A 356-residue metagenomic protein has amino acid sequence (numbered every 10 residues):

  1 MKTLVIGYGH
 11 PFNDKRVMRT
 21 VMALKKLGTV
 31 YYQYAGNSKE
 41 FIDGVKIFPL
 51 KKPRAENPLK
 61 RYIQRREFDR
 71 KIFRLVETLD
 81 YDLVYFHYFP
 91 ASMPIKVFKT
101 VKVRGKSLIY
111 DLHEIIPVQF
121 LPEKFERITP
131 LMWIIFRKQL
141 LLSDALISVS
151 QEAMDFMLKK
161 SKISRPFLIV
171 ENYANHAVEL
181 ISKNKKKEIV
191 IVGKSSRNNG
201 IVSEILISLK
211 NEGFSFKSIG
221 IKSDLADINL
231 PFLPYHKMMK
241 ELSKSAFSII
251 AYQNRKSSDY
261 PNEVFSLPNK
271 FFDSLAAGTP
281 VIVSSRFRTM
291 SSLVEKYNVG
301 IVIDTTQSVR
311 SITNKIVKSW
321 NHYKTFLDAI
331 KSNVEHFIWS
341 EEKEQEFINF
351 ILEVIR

Functional and structural regions predicted by a protein language model:
M1-K39, L79, A145, E204-S215: N-terminal subdomain of nucleotide-sugar transferases
H10-F12, A23-Q64, R74-L75, A153 (+1 more regions): N-terminal strand-loop element at the rim of the active site of nucleotide-sugar-dependent glycosyltransferases
N13-A23, N175-L225, P231-M238: Conserved catalytic-core segment of nucleotide-activated headgroup transferases in glycan assembly
M22, R66, R70-R74, P94 (+4 more regions): Membrane-proximal helix-turn-helix segments that form the acceptor-binding/catalytic region of lipid-linked
G36-S38, F120, T129, W133-P166 (+2 more regions): A short, active-site helix/loop in glycosyltransferases that binds the activated sugar's phosphate group
F73-M93, K106-I109: Short N-terminal targeting/anchoring amphipathic segment
P234-S243, S248-A276, V283-S292: Nucleotide-sugar-dependent
D304-S311, K318-I355: A charged, aromatic-enriched C-terminal amphipathic alpha-helix characteristic of glycosyltransferases across folds
